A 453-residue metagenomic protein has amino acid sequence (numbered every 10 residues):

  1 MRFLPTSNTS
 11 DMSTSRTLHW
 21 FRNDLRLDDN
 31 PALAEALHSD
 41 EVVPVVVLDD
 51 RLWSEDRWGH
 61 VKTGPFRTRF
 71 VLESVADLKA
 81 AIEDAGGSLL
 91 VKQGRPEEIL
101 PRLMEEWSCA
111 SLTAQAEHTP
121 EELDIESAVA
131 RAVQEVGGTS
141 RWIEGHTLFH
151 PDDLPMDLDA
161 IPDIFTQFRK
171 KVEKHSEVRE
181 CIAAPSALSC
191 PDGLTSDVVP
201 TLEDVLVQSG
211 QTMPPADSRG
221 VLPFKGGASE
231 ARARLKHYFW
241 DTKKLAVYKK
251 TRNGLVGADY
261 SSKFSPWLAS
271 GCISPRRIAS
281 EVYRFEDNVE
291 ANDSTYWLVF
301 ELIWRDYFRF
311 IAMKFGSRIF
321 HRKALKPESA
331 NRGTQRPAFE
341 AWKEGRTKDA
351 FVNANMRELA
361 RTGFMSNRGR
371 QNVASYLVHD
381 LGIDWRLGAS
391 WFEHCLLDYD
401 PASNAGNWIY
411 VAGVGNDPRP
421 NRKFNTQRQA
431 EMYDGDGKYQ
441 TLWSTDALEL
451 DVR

Functional and structural regions predicted by a protein language model:
M1-R2, E431: A generic structured-segment signal
R2-E180, A184, R357-E358, S403-N407: Trp/Phe/Arg-rich N-terminal binding region typifying the photolyase-homology
A34, S218-L222, S229-A233, Y248-R453: C-terminal catalytic domain of photolyase/cryptochrome flavoproteins, centering on the FAD-binding pocket
L48-R51, H118, H146-F149, K171 (+6 more regions): Short loop/turn segments at secondary-structure transitions that flank enzyme active sites
I82, V133, R169, F239 (+3 more regions): Hydrophobic residues within well-ordered, non-membrane alpha-helices that form the packing/core of soluble catalytic
T119, L123-P266, E431, Y439: Specificity-determining recognition surfaces
